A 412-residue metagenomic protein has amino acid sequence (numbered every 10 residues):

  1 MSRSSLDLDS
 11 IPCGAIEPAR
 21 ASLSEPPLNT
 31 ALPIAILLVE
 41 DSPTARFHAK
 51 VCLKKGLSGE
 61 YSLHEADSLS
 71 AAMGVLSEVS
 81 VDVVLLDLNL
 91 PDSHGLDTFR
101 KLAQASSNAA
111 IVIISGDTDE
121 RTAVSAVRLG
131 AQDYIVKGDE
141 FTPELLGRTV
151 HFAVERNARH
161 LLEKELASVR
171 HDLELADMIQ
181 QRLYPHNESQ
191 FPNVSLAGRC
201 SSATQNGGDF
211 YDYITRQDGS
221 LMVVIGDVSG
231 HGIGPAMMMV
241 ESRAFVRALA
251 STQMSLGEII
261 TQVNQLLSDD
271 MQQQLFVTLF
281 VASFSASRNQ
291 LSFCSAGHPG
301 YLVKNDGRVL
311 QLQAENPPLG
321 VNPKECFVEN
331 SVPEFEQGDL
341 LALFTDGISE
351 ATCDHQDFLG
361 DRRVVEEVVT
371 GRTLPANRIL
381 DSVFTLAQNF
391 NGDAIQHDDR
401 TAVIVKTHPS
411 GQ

Functional and structural regions predicted by a protein language model:
A31, P43-D67: Two-component/phosphorelay signaling modules centered on CheY-like receiver
K50, E65-V83: Acidic, metal-coordinating helix/loop segments flanking the phosphotransfer/catalytic sites of two-component signaling
K55, G74, L96-N108, S125: Short amphipathic alpha-helix used as the core "switch/output" element in two-component signaling
S68, H94-D97, T118: Acidic catalytic/metal-coordinating carboxylates
D87, S115: Active-site residues of response regulator receiver
K164-A342, A394-Q412: … and, occasionally, acidic/histidine-rich disordered N-termini of signaling adaptors
F280, S331-L343, I348-Q412: C-terminal catalytic subdomain
